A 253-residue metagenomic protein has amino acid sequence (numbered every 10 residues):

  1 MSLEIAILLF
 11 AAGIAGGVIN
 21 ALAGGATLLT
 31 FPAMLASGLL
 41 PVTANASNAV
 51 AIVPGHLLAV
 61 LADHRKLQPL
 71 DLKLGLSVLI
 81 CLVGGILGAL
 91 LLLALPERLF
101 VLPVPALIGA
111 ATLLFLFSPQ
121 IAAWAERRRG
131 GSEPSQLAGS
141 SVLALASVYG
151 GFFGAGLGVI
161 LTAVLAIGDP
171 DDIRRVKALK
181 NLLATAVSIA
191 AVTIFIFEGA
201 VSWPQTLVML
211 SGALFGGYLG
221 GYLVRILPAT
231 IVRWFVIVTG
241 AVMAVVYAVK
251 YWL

Functional and structural regions predicted by a protein language model:
M1-L40, R127-K177, A184, L207: Selected transmembrane alpha-helices and immediately adjacent juxtamembrane segments of polytopic inner-membrane
A6, A49, V104-I108, T112 (+5 more regions): Residues within membrane-spanning alpha-helices of integral membrane proteins, especially the hydrophobic core/packing
A36, L93, L102, A163 (+4 more regions): Transmembrane helix-loop junction
S47-L99, P103-A106, S188-I231: Selective hydrophobic functional segments
L58-Q68, P105-G131, V242-L253: Transmembrane helix exit motif
L70-I80, V104, R128-S135, K177-L183 (+1 more regions): Cytoplasmic-side transmembrane-helix entry/capping segments in multi-pass membrane proteins
G88, L143-F153, A191-G199, T206 (+1 more regions): Hydrophobic alpha-helical transmembrane segments in multi-pass integral membrane proteins
